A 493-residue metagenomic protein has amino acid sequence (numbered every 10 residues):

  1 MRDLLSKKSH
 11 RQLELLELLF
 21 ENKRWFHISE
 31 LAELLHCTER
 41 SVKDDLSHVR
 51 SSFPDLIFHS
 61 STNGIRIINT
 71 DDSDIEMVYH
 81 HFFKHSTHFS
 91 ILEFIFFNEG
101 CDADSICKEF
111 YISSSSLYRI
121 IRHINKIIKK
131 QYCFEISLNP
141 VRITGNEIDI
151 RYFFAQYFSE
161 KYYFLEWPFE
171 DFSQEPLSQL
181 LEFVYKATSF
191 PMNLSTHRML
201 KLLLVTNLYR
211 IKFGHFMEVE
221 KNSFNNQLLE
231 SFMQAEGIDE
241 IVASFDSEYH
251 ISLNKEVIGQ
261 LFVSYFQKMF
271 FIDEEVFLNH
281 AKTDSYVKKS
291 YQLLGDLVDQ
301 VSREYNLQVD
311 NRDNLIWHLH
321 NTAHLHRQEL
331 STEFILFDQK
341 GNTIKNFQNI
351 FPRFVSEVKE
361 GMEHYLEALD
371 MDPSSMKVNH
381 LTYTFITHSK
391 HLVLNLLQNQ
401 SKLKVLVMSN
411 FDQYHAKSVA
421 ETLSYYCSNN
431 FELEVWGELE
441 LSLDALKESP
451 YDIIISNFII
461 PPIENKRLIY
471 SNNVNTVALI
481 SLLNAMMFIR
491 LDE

Functional and structural regions predicted by a protein language model:
M1-E493: A cross-family "folded-core" feature that marks the main globular domain of proteins
